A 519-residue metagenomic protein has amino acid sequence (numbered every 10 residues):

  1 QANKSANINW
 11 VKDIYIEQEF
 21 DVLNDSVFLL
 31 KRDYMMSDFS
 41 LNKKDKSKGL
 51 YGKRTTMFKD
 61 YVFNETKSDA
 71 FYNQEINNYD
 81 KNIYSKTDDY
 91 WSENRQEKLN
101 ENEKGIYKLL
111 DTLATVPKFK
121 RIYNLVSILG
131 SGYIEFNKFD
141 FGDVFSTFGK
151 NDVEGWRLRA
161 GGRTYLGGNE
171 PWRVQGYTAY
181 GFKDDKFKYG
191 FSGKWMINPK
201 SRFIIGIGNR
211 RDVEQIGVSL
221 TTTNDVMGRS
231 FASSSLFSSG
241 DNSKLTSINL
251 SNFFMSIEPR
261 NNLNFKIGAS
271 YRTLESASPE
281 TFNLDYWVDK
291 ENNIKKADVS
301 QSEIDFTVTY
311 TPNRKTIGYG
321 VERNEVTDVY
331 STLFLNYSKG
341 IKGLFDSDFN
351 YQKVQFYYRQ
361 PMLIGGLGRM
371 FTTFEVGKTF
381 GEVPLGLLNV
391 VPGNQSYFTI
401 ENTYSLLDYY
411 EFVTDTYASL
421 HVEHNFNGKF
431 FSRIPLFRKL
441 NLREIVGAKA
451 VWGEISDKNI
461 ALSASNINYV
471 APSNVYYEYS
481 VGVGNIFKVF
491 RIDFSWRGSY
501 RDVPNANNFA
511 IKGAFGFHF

Functional and structural regions predicted by a protein language model:
Q1-D69: Gly/Pro-enriched, hydrophobic low-complexity segments that function as extracytoplasmic propeptides/linkers
F63, F71-F519: Exposed, low-structure sequence patches enriched in small/polar residues
